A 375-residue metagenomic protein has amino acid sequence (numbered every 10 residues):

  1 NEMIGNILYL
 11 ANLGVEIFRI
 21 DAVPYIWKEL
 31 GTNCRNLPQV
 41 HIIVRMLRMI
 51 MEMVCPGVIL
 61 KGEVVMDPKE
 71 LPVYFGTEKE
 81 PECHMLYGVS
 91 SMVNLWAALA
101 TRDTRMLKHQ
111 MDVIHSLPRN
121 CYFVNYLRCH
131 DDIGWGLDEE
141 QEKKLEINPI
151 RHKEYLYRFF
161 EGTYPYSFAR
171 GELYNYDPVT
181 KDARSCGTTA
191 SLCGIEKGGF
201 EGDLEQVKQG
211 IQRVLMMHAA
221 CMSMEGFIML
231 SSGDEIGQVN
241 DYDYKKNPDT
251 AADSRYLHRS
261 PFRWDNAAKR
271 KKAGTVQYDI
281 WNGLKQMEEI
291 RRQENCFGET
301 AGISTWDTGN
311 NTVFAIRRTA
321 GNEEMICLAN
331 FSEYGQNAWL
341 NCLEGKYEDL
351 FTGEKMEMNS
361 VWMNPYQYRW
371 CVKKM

Functional and structural regions predicted by a protein language model:
N1-M375: Active-site and adjacent substrate-binding regions of carbohydrate-active enzymes
